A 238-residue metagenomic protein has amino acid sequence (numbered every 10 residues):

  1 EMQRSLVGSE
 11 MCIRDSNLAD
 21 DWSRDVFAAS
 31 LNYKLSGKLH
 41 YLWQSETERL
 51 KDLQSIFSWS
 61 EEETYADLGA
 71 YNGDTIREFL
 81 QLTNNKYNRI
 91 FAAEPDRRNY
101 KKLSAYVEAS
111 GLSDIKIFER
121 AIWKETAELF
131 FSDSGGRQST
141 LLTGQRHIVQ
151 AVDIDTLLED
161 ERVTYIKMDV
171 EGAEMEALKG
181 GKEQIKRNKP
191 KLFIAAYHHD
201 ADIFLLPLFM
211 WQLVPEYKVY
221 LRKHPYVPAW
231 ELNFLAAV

Functional and structural regions predicted by a protein language model:
E1-G8, C12-I13: Single conserved hydrophobic/aromatic residue that forms the stacking wall/gate of nucleotide- or nucleobase-binding
K38-L68, D114-I117, E125-D133, Q138-N188 (+2 more regions): Short internal loop-to-helix segment that lines adenine-nucleotide cofactor pockets
Q44, E48-K124: SAM cofactor-binding core of SAM-dependent methyltransferases, primarily the Rossmann-like beta-alpha-beta module
T75-F79, L103, V107, L129-F131 (+3 more regions): Hydrophobic packing residues within well-ordered alpha-helices of enzyme cores
N84-N85, E108-S113, I185-K189, Q212-E216: Short helix-capping segments at alpha-helix termini
F118-R120, Q150, L221-K223: Short loop/edge segments at beta-strand edges and connector loops that shape dinucleotide/nucleotide cofactor-binding
W123, Y197-H199, H224: Active-site beta-loop-alpha junctions enriched in small/polar residues
I203-V238: Binuclear metal-ion centers of metallo-dependent hydrolases, dominated by the metallo-beta-lactamase
